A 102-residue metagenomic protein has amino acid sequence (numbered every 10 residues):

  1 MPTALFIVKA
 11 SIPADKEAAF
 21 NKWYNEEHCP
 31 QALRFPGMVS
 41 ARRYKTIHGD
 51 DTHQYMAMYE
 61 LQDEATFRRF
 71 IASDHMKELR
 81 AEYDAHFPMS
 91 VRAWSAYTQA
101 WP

Functional and structural regions predicted by a protein language model:
M1-A4, G49-D51: Short, flexible turn/loop "capping" segments at secondary-structure junctions
T3-S11: Active-site-flanking beta-strand signature of metal-NTP-handling nucleotidyl enzymes and homologous cyclase-like
S11, M58-E60: Short hydrophobic/aromatic beta-strand micro-patches that form the beta-sheet surface supporting nucleotide- or nucleic
K16-S40, E78: Short amphipathic alpha-helical segments
A18, E64-S73: Short amphipathic alpha-helices within nucleic acid-binding modules
P30-M56: Short, glycine- and small/hydrophobic-rich beta-strand elements in well-ordered beta-sheets
P36, I71, R80-Y83: Short, flexible helix/strand-to-coil boundary loops that buttress conserved ligand/catalytic motifs in alpha/beta
R42-D50, R80-P102: Glycine-rich beta-strand-turn "strand-cap" elements at beta-sheet edges
